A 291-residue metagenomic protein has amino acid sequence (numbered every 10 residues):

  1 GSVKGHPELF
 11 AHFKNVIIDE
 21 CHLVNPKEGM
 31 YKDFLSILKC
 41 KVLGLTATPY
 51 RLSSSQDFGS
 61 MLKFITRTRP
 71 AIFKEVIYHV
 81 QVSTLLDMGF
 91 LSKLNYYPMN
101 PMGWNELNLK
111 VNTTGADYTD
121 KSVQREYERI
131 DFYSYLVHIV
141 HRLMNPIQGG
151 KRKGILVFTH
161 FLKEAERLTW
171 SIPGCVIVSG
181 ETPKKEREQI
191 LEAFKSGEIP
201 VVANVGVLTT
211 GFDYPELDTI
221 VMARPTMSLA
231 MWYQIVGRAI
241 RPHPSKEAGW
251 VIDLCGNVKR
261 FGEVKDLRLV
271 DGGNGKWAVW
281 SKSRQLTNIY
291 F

Functional and structural regions predicted by a protein language model:
G1-N15, N25-K32, V207: Conserved helix/coil segment N-terminal to the catalytic DExD/H
G1-S2, L45-P49, F161, V205-V207 (+1 more regions): A short beta-strand-to-loop transition that corresponds to the Sensor-1 phosphate-sensing loop of AAA+ P-loop ATPases
V3, C21-K27, R51-L52, G211 (+2 more regions): Catalytic P-loop NTPase motifs of RecA-like helicase/translocase cores
A11-I17, P200-M227, M231-R238, K246-L254: A short beta-strand element within the Helicase C-terminal
L23-N95: Post-DEXD/H (motif II) to motif III coupling segment of the RecA-like Helicase ATP-binding lobe
A71-L156, W277: Conserved interdomain linker/interface between the two RecA-like ATPase lobes of SF2 helicase motors
Y78-S92, R241-F291: A conserved SF2-helicase RecA2
L156, E164-R167, G174-T210: Conserved helicase ATPase core of P-loop NTP-dependent helicases/translocases
